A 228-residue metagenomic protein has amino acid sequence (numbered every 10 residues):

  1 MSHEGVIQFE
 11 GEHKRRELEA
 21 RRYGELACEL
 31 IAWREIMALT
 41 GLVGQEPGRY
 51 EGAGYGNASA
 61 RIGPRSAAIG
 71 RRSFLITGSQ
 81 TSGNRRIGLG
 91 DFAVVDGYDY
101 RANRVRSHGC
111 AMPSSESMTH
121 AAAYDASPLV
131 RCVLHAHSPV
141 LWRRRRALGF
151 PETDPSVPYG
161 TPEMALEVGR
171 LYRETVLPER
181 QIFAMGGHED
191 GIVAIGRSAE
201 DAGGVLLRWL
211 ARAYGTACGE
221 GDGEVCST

Functional and structural regions predicted by a protein language model:
M1-T228: Glycine-rich flexible loops
